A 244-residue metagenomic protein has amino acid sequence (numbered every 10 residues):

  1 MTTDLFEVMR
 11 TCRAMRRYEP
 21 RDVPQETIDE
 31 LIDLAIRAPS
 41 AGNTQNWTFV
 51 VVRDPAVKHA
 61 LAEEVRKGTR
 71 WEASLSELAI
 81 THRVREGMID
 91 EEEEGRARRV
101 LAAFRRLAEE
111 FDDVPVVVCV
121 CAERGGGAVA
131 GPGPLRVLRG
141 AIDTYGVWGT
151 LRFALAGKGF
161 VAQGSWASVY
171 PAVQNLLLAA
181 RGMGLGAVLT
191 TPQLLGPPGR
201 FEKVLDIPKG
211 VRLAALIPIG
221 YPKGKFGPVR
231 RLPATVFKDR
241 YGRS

Functional and structural regions predicted by a protein language model:
M1-S244: Acidic, surface-exposed loops and disordered segments
